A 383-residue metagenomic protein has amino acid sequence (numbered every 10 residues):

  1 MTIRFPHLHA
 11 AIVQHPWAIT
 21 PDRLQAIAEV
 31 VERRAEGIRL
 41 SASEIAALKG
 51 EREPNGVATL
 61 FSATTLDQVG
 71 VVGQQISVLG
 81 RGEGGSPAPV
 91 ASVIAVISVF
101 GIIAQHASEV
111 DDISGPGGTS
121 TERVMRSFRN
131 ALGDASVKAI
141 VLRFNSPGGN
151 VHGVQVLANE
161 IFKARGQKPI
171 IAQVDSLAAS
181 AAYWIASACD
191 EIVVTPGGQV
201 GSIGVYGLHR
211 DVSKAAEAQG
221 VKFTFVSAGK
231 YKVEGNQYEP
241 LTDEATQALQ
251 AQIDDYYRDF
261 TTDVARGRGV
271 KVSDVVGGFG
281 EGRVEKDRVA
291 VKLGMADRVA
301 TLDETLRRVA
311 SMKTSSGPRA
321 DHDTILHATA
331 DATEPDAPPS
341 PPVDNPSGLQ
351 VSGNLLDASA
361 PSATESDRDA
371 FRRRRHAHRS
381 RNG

Functional and structural regions predicted by a protein language model:
M1-G383: N-terminal organellar transit peptides
